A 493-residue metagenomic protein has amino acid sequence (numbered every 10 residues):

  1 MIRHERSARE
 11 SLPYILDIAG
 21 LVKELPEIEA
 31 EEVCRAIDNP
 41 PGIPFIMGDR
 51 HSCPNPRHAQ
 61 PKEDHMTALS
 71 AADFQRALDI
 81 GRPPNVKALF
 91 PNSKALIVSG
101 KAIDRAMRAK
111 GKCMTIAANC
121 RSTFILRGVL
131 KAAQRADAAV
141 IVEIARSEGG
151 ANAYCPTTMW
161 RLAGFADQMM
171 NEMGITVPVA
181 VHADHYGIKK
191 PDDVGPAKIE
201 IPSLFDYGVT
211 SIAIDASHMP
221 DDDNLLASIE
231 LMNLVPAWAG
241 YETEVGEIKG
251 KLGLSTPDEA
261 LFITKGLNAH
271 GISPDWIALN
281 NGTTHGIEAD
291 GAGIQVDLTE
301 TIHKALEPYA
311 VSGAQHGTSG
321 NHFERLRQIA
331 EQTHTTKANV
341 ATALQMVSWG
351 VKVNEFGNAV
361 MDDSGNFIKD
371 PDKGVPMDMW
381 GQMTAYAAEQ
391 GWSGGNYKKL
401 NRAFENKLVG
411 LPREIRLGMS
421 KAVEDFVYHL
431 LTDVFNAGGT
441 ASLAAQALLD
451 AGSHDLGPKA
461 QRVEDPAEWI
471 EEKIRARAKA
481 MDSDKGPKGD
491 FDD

Functional and structural regions predicted by a protein language model:
T67-K87, Y386-D493: C-terminal extensions of enzymes
M114-N119, V140-I144, V179-H185, I212-I214 (+4 more regions): Hydrophobic faces of well-ordered beta-strands that scaffold small-molecule active sites in alpha/beta enzyme cores
C120, S217-L226, V245-F262, G317-F323: Active-site glycine- and acidic-residue-rich loops that bind and position anionic ligands or nucleotide-like cofactors
R146-L234, G240: Active-site beta->alpha loop and helix N-cap motifs at the rims of alpha/beta catalytic domains
D192-E200, G320-T333: Catalytic cores of alpha/beta
G208-D221, T283, Q332-K352: Glycine-rich phosphate-binding active-site loops on the catalytic face of alpha/beta enzymes
S217-P236, E288-T299, H322-E324: Active-site-adjacent beta->alpha loops and helix N-cap segments on the catalytic face of soluble alpha/beta enzymes
H270-I302: Glycine/Thr-rich beta-alpha phosphate-binding loop at enzyme active sites
